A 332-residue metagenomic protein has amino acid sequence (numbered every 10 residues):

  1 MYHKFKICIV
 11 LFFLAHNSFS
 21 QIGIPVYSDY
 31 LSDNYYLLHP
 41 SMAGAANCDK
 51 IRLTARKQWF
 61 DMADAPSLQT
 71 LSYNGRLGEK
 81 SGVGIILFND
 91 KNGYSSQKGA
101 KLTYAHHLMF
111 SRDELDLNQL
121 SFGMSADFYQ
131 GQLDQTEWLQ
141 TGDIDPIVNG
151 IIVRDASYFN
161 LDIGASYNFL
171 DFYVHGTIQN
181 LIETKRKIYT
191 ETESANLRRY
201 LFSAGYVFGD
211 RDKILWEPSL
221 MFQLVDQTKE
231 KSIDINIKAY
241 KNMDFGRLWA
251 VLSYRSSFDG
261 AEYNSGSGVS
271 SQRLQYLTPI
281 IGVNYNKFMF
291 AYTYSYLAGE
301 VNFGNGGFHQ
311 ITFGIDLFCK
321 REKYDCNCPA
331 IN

Functional and structural regions predicted by a protein language model:
Y2-V10: Sec-dependent signal peptide recognition, specifically the positively charged N-region followed immediately by
H16-S20: Sec/Tat signal peptide C-region and signal peptidase I cleavage site
Q21-N332: Subset of outer-membrane beta-barrel
